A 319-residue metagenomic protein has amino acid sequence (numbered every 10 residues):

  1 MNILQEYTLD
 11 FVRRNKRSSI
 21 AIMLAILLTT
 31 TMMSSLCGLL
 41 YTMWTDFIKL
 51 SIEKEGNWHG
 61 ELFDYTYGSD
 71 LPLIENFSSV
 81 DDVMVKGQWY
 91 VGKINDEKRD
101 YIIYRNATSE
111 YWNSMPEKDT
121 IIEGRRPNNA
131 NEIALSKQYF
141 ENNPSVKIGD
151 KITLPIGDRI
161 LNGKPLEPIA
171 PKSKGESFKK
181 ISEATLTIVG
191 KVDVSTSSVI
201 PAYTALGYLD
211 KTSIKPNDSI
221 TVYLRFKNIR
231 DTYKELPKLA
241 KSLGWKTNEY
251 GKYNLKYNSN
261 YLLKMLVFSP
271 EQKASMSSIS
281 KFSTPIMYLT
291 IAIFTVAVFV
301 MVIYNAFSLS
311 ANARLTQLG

Functional and structural regions predicted by a protein language model:
M1-S34: N-terminal Sec/SRP start-transfer signal
N15, V298-G319: Interfacial "coupling" helices/loops that link adjacent transmembrane helices in transporter permeases
S18-I20, L28-G56, S308: Alpha-helical transmembrane segments
L28-S35, F294-F299, I303: Hydrophobic alpha-helical membrane-associated segments
Y41-S278: Basic-flanked hydrophobic alpha-helices used for secretion and membrane insertion
S277-T295: N-terminal membrane-entry
